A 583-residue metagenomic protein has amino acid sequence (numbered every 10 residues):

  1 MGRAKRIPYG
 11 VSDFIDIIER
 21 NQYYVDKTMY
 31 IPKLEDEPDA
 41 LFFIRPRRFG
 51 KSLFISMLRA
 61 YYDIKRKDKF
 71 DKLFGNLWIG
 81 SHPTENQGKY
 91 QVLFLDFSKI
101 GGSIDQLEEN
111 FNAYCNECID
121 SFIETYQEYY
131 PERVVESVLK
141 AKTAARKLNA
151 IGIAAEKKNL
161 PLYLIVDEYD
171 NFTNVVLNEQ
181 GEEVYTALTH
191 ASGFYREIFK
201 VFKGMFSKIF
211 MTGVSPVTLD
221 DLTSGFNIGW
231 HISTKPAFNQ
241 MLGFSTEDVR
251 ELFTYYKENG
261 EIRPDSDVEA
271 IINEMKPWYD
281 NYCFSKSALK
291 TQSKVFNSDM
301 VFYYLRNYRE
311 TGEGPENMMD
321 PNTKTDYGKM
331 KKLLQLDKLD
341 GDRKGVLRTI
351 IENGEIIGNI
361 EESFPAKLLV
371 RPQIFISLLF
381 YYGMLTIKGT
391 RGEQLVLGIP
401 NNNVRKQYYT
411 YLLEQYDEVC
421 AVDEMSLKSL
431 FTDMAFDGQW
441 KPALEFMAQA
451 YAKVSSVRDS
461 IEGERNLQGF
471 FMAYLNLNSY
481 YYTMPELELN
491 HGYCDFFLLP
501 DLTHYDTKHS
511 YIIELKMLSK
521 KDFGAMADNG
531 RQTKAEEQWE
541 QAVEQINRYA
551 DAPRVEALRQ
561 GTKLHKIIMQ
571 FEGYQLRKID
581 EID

Functional and structural regions predicted by a protein language model:
M1-R66, D71-I79: Walker A/P-loop-proximal flanking segment of P-loop NTPase domains
G10, D26, A60-E124: P-loop NTPase motor core
S98, D167-E168, F202-N227, I568-Y574: A short beta-strand-to-loop transition that corresponds to the Sensor-1 phosphate-sensing loop of AAA+ P-loop ATPases
A150-K158, V184-I209: Substrate-engagement module of ASCE P-loop NTPases
K158-L188: Conserved P-loop NTPase "ATPase switch" module shared by AAA+ and STAND
T218-G225, I232-R306: Amphipathic alpha-helical segments of the small helical/lid subdomains adjacent to P-loop NTPase cores
G229, K294-E544, R548-A550, K578-D583: Extended alpha-helical interface modules used as scaffolds for assembling large macromolecular complexes
R554-D583: Domain-level recognition of nuclease-like catalytic cores that cleave nucleotide substrates
